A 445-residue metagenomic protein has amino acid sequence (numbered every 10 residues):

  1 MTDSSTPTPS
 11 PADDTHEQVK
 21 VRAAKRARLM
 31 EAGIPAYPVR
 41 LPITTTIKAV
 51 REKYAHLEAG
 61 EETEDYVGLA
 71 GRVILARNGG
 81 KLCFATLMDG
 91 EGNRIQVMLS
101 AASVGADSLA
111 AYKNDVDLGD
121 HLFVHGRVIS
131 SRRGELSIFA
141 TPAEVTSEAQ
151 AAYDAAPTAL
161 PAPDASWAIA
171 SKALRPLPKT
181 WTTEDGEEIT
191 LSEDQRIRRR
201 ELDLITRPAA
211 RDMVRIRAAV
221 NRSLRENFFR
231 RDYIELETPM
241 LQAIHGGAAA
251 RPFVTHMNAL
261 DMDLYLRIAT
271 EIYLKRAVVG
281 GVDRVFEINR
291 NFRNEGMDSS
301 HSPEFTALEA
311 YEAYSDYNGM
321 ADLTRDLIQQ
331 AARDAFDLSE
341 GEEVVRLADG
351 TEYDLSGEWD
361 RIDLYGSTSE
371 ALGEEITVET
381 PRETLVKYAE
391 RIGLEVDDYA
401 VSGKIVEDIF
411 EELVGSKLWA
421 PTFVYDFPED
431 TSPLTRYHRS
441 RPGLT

Functional and structural regions predicted by a protein language model:
M1-T445: Class II aminoacyl-tRNA synthetase catalytic cores and aaRS-like
